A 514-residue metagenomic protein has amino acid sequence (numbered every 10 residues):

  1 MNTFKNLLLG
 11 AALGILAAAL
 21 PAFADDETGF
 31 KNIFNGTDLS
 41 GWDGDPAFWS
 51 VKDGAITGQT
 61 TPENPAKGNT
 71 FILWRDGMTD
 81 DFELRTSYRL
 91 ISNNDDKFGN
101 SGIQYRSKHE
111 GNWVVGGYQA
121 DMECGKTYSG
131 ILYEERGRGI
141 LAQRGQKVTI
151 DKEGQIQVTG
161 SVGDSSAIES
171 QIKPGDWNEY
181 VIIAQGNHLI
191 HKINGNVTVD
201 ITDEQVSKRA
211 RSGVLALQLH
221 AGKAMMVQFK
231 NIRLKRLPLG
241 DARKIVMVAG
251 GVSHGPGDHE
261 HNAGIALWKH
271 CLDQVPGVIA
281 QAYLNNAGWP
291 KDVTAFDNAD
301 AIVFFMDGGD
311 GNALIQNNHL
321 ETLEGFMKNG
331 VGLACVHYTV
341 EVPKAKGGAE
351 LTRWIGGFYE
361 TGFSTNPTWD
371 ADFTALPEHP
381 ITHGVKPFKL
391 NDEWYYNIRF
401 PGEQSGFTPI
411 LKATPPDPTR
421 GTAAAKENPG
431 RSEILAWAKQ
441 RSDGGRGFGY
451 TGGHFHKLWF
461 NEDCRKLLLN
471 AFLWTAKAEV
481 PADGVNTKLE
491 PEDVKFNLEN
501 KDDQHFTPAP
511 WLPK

Functional and structural regions predicted by a protein language model:
G10-A19: Bacterial N-terminal signal peptides
F23-D241, L351, F358-T365, W369-T374 (+2 more regions): Carbohydrate-interacting regions of secretory-pathway proteins
T57-G58, Q104, Q119-M122, K244-A249 (+7 more regions): Structural recognition of the beta-strand scaffold that forms the well-ordered cores of secreted hydrolase catalytic
E63-N64, R89, N93-N94, H109-G111 (+10 more regions): Solvent-exposed loop/turn segments at secondary-structure junctions within structured extracellular/periplasmic domains
G240-A242, L267, P418-T419, A423-I434 (+1 more regions): Extracellular ligand-binding/catalytic regions of CAZymes and related secreted enzymes and adhesion modules
M247-V248, S253-C335, T339-V342: Helical hinge/lid and interdomain linker segments adjacent to catalytic or ligand-binding clefts that mediate domain
G309-P387: A glycine-rich, often tryptophan-bearing local segment used as a flexible ligand/cofactor-contacting loop or short
E360-D443: Catalytic beta-strand/loop cores that center a nucleophilic Ser/Cys/Thr and support acyl-enzyme chemistry
